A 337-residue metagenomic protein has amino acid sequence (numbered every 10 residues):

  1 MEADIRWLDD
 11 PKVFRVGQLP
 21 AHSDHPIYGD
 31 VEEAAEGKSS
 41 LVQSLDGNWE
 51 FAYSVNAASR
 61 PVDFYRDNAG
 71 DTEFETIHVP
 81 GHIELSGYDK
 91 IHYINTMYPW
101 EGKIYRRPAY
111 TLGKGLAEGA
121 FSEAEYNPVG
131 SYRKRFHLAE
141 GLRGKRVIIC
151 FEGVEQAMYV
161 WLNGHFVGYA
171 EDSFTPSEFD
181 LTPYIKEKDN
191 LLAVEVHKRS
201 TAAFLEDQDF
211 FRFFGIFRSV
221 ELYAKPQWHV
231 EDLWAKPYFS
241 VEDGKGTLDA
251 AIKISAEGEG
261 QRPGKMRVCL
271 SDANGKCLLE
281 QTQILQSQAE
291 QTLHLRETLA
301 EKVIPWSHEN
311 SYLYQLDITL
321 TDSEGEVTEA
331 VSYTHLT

Functional and structural regions predicted by a protein language model:
A3-R15, L19-A21, I27, A35-E36 (+11 more regions): Accessory beta-strand-rich segments of carbohydrate-active enzymes
V129, E187, K245, Q286-Q291: Solvent-exposed, conformationally flexible loop/turn segments
L142-K145, I185-D189, L299-L313: Short glycine/proline/serine/threonine-rich loop/turn segments at secondary-structure transition edges
L162, G246-I284, L293: Beta-strand-rich binding/interaction modules
S177-P183, E290-T298: Exposed aromatic-hydrophobic patches
Q227-A256: Surface beta-strand/loop "capping" patches
V331, H335-T337: Residue-level detector of conserved catalytic or cofactor/ligand-binding positions in enzyme active sites
